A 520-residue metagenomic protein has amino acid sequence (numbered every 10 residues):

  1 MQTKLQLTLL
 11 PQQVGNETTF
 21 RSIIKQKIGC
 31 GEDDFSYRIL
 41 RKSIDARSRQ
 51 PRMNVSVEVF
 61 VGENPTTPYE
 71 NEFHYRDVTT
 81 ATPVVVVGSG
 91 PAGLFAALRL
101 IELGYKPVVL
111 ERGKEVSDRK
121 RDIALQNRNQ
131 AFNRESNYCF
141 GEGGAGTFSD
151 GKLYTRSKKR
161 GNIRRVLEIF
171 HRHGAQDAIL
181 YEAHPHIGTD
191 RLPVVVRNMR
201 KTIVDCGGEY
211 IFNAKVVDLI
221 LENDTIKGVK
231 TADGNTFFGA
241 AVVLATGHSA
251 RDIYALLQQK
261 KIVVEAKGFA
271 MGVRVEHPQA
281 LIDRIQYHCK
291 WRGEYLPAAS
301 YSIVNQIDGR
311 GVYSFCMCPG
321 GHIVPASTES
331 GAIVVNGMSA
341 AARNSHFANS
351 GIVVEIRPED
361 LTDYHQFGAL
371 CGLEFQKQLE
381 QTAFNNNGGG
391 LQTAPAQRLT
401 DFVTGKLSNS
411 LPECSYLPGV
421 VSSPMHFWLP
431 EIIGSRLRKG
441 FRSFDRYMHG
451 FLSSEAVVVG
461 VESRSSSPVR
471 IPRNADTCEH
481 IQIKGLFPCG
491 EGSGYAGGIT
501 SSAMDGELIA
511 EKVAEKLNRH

Functional and structural regions predicted by a protein language model:
Q2-P51, V57-F148, K152-H520: Residues forming the flavin
